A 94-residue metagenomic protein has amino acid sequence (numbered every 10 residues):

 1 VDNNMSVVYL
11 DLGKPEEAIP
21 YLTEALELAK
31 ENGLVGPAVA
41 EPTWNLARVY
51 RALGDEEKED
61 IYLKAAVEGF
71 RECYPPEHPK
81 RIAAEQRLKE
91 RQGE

Functional and structural regions predicted by a protein language model:
V1-D11, P37-R48, P79-E90: Conserved alpha-helical positions within TPR/SEL1-like repeat arrays
E31-V35, E72-P76: Short coil/turn linkers that connect adjacent helices within long alpha-helical scaffolds, especially alpha-solenoid
Q92-E94: Amphipathic alpha-helical coiled-coil segments
